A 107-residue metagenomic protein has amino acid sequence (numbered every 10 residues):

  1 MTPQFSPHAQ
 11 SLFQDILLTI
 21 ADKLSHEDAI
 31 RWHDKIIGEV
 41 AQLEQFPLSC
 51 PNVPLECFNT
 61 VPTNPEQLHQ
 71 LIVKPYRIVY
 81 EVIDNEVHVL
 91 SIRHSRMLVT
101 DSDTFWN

Functional and structural regions predicted by a protein language model:
M1-E39: Arg/Lys-rich, positively charged N-terminal/basic patches that mediate binding to nucleic acids
P3-P7, I30, I37-V53, I78 (+2 more regions): Alpha-helical transmembrane segments and membrane-interface helix-loop junctions in multi-pass membrane proteins
Q4, I16, I20, E27 (+3 more regions): Generic preference for well-ordered secondary structure
Q10, N59-T60, Y76: Hydrophobic alpha-helical segments, principally membrane-spanning helices and signal/leader peptides
L24, D28-R31, P51, F58 (+1 more regions): Residue-level detector of alpha-helical recognition elements and their boundaries
Q42-I72: A short, surface-exposed loop/turn module that caps and links secondary-structure elements
E66-R77, E81-N107: Enriched for short, Lys/Arg-rich terminal
